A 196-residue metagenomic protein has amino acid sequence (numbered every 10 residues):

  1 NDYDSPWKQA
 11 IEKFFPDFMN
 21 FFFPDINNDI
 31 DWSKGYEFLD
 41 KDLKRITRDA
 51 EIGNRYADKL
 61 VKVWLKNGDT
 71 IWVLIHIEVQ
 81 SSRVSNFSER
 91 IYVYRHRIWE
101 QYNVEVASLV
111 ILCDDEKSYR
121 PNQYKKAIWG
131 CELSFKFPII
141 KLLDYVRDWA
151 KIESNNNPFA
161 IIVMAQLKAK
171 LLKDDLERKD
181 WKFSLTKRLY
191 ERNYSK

Functional and structural regions predicted by a protein language model:
N1-K196: Conserved single-residue anchors adjacent to enzymatic active/cofactor-binding motifs
